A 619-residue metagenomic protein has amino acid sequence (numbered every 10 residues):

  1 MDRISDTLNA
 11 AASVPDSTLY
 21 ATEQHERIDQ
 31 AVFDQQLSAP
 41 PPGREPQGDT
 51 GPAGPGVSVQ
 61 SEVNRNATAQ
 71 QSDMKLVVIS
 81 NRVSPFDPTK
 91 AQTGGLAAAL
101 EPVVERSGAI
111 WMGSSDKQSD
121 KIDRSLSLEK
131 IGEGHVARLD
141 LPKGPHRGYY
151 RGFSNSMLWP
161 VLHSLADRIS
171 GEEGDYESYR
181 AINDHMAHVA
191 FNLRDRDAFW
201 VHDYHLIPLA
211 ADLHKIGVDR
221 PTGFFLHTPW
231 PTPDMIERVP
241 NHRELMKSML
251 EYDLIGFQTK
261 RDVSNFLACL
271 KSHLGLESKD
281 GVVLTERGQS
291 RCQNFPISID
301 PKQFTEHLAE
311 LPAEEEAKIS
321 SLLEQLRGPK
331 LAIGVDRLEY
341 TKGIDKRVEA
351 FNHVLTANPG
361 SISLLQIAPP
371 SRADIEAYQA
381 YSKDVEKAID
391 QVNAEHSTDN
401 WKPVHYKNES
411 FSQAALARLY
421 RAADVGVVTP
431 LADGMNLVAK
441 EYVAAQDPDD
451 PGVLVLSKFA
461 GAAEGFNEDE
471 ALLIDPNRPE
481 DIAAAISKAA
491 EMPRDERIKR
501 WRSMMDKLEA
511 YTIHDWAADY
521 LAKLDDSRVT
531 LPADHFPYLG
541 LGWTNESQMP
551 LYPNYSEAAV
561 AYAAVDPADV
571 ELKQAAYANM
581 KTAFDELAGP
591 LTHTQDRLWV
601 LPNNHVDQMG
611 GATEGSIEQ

Functional and structural regions predicted by a protein language model:
D2-A11, P15-R27, A31-F33, A39-P46 (+2 more regions): Catalytic cores of carbohydrate-active enzymes across secretory and cytosolic contexts
Q548-E557: Short amphipathic alpha-helical heptad-repeat segments
Y562-A563, L572, G610-I617: Extended non-catalytic scaffold regions that mediate assembly and binding in large macromolecular machines
A563-K573, A588-H593: Charged, low-complexity interaction regions
V570-K581, W599: Short, charged, amphipathic alpha-helical segments
